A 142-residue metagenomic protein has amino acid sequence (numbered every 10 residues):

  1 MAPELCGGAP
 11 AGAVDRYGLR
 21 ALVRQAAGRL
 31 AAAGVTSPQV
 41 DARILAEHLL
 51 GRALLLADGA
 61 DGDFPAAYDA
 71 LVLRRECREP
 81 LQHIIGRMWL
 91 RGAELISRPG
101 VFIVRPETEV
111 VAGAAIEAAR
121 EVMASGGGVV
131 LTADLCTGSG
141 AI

Functional and structural regions predicted by a protein language model:
A2-E4, G8, A13-F64, Y68: A short N-terminal interaction module
Q39, I44-A118: Conserved AdoMet
V110-I142: Conserved SAM/SAH cofactor-binding pocket of Class I
